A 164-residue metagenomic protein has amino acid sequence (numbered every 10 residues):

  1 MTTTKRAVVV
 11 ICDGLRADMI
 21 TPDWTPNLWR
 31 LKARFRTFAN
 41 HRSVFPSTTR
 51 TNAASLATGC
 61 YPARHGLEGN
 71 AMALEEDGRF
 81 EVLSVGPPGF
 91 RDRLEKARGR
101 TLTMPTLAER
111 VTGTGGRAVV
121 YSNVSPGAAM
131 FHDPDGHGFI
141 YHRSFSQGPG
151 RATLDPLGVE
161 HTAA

Functional and structural regions predicted by a protein language model:
M1-K5, T21, A97: N-terminal secretory/membrane-targeting segments
T3-A7, F35, T114-A118: Loop/turn elements at helix/coil->beta-strand transitions in domains of secreted/extracellular proteins
T4-A17, L31, L56, V111: Beta-strand elements within well-structured catalytic alpha/beta cores of enzymes that handle phosphate/sulfate esters
K5, P26, T51, L102-E109: A structural signal for well-ordered alpha-helical segments within the folded catalytic domains of diverse enzymes
V9, R42, V120-V124: Glycine-rich, histidine-containing beta strand-loop boundary motifs that form or position
R16-T21, A129: Short N-terminal binding/cap micro-motifs at the start of the first secondary-structure element
T21-G66, V119: Short, structured active-site-proximal loop/turn typified by the sulfatase FGly-forming signature C/S-X-P-X-R
C60-A164: His/Asp/Glu-rich, glycine-adjacent segments that coordinate divalent cations and/or stabilize oxyanion chemistry on
